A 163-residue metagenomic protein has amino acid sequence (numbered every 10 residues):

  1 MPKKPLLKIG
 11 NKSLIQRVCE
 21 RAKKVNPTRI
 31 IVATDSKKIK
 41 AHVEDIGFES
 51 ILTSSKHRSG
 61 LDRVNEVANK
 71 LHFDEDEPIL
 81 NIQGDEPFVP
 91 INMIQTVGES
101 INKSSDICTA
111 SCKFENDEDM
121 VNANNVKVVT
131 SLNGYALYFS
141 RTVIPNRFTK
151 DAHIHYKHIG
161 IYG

Functional and structural regions predicted by a protein language model:
M1-T34: N-terminal glycine-rich phosphate-binding loop and ensuing alpha1 helix
N11, T53-S55, G84, T130 (+1 more regions): Active-site donor-binding loop signature of nucleotide-sugar glycosyltransferases
S13, H57, E86, F114 (+1 more regions): Residue-level detector of flexible, active-site-proximal loop/helix-junction positions within diverse enzyme catalytic
P27, E75-D76, K103-I107: Short, high-confidence coil segments that cap the C-terminus of an alpha-helix and link into the following beta-strand
I30-V32, I79, C108, A136: Hydrophobic/aromatic residues located in beta-strands of well-ordered beta-sheets within soluble catalytic
I31, K37-I82, E86-E99: Short phosphate-binding loop-to-helix
V89-G163: Conserved core of the sugar-phosphate nucleotidyltransferase
